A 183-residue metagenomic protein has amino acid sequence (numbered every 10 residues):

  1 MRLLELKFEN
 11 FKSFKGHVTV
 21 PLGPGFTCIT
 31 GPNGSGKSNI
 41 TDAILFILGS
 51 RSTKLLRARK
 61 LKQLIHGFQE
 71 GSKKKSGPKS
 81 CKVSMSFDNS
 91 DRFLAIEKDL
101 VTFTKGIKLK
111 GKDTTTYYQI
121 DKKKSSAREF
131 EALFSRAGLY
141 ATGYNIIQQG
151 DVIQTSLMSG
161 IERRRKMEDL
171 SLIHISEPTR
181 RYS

Functional and structural regions predicted by a protein language model:
R2-S176: Gly/Lys-enriched N-terminal cap/neck module of very large, oligomeric protein machines
I175-S183: A short, hydrophobic C-terminal helix/tail in secreted or cell-surface proteins
